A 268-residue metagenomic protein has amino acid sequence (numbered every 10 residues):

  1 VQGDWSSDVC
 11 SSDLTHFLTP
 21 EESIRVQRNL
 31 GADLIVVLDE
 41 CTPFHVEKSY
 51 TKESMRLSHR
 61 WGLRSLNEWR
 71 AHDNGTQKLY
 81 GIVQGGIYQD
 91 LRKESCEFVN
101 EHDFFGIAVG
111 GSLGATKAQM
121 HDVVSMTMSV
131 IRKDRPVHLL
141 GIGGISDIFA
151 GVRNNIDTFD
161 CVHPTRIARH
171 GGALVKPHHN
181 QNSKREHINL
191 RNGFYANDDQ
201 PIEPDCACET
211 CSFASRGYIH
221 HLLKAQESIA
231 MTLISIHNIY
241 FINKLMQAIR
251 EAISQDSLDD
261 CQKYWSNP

Functional and structural regions predicted by a protein language model:
V1-V9: Single conserved hydrophobic/aromatic residue that forms the stacking wall/gate of nucleotide- or nucleobase-binding
S11, Q27, G81, V99 (+3 more regions): Terminal peptide-recognition signature
S12, F44-R56, L113-K117: Glycine-rich tight-turn/loop motif centered on a GG-T
S12-E22: Glycine-rich anion/phosphate-binding loops
L18, E40-K52, A71: Conserved Radical SAM active-site core
E22, V26-I35, R64-L79, H102-D103 (+1 more regions): A structural motif corresponding to the C-terminal end of an alpha-helix and its immediate exit/capping segment
D39-H45, E203-P268: C-terminal extensions of enzymes
R56-H59, H72-I202: Glycine-rich phosphate/ribose-binding loops and adjacent secondary-structure elements that form binding surfaces
